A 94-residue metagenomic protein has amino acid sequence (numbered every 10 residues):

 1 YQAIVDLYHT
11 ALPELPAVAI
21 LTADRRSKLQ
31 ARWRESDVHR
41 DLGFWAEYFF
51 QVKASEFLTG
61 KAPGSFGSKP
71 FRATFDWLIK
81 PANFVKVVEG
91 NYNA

Functional and structural regions predicted by a protein language model:
Y1-A94: Append "and, occasionally, other polyanion-binding protein interfaces
